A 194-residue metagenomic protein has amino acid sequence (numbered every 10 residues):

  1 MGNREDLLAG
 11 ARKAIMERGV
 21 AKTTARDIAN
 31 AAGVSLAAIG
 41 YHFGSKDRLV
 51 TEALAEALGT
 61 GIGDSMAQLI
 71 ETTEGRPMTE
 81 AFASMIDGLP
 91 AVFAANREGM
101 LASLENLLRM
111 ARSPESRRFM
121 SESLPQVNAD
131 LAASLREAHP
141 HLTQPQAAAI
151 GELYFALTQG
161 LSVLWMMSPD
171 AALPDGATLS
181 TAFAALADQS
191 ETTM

Functional and structural regions predicted by a protein language model:
M1-G2, K13, S190-M194: N-terminal intrinsically disordered/low-complexity leader segments
D6, G10-E52: Helix-turn-helix
G10-E17, D64, Q68, A102 (+2 more regions): Solvent-exposed, amphipathic alpha-helical segments
E52, M66-G99, I150-Y154, G176: Hydrophobic alpha-helical connector segments
A55-I62: Short, basic, alpha-helical segments at the C-terminal edge of helix-turn-helix-like DNA-binding modules
T72, L107-A111, W165-P169: Secondary-structure edge/capping motif, primarily at the C-terminal ends of alpha-helices and the immediately following
A81, A94-R118: Amphipathic alpha-helical segments used for helix-helix packing
R117-S121, P125, E137-M194: Hydrophobic/aromatic-rich alpha-helical bundle segments in the mid-to-C-terminal region
